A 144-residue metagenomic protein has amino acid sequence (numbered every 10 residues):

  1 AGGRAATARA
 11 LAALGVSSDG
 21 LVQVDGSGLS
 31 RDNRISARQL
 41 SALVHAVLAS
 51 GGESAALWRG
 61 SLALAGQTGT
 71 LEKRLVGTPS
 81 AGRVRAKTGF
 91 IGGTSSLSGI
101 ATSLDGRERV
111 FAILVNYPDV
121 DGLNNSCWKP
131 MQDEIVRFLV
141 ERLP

Functional and structural regions predicted by a protein language model:
A1-A56: A small/polar active-site loop signature that marks catalytic segments
L11, S18, L57-R59, P79-A81 (+2 more regions): Active-site lining segments that contact anionic ligands and/or coordinate catalytic metals
V24-G26, S61-G66, T88, I113-Y117: Active-site-proximal beta-strand/loop segments in catalytic clefts of secreted hydrolases
S27-R31, V47-S50, F90-I91, L104 (+1 more regions): Solvent-exposed loop/turn segments at secondary-structure junctions within structured extracellular/periplasmic domains
L40, S98, F111: Hydrophobic, well-ordered secondary-structure elements that form the walls of internal hydrophobic environments
K73-D105, L114: Short, Gly/Ser/Thr-enriched beta-strand-loop segments that form substrate-interacting elements of hydrolase/peptidase
Y117-M131: A short acidic/glycine-rich loop-to-helix N-cap element
P130-P144: Short, gly/Ser/Thr-rich active-site loops of penicillin-recognizing serine hydrolases
